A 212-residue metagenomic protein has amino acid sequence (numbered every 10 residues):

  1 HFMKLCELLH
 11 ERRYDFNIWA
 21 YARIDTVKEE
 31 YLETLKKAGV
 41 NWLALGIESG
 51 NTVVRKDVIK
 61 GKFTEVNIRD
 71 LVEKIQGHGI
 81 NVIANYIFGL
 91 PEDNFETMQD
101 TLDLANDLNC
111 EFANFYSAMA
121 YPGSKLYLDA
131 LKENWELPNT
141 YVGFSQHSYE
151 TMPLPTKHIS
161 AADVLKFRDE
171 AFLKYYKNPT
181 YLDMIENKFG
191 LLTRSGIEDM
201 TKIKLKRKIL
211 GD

Functional and structural regions predicted by a protein language model:
L5-L192: A structural motif corresponding to the C-terminal lobe/cap of the Radical SAM core domain
R194-D212: Short, amphipathic C-terminal "tail helix"
